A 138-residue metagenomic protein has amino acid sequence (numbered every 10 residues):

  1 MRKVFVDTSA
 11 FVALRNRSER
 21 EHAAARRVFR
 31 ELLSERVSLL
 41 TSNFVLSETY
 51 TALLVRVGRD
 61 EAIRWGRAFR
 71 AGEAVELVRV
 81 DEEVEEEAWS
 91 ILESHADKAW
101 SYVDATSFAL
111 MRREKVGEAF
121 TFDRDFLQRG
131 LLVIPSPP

Functional and structural regions predicted by a protein language model:
M1-K3, F108, R112-P138: Acidic, PIN/NYN-like endoribonuclease modules and their adjacent C-terminal/linker elements
M1-T41, L54-A68, S136-P138: Short, well-structured N-terminal submotif of metal-dependent ribonuclease cores
D7, E48, D104, D123: Acidic active-site catalytic centers that drive phospho-/nucleotidyl reactions and related ester hydrolyses
A10-F11, E48-A52, E87: A general alpha-helix detector
T51-L54, R112: Short glycine/serine- and small hydrophobic-enriched flexible loop segments
F69-D81, W89, D97, F126-P138: Short acidic, glycine/proline-enriched helix-loop-strand junctions
E76-E118: Active-site neighborhoods of divalent-metal-dependent phosphate/nucleic-acid chemistry enzymes
